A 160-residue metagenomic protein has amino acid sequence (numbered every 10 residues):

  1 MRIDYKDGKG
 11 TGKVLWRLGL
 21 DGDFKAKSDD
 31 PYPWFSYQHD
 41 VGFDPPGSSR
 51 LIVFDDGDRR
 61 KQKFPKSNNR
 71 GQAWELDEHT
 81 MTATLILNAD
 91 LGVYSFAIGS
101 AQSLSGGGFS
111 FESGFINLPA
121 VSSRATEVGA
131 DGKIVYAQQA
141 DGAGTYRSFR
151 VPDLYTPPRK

Functional and structural regions predicted by a protein language model:
M1-K160: Histidine-/acidic-rich catalytic cores in large beta-rich domains
